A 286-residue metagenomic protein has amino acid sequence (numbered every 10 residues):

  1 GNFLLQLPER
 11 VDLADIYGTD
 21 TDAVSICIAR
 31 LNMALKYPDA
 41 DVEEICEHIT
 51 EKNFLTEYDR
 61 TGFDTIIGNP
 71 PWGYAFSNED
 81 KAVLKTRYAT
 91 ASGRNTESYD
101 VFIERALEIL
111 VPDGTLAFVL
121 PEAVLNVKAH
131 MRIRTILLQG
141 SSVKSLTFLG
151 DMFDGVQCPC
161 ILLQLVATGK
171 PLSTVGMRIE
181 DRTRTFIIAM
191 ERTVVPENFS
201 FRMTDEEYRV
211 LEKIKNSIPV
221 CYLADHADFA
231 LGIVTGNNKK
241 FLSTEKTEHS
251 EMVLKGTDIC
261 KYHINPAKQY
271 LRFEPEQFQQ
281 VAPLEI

Functional and structural regions predicted by a protein language model:
G1-L5, L13, T21-R30, A34-A40 (+2 more regions): Signature of N6-adenine DNA methyltransferases within the class I
P8: Gly/Ala-rich phosphate-binding loop of Rossmann-like dinucleotide-binding domains, activating on the conserved
Y17: Conserved beta-strand positions in the Rossmann-like core of class I SAM-dependent methyltransferases
E207-I286: Polybasic, glycine- and aromatic-enriched phosphate-binding surface used to engage nucleic acids
